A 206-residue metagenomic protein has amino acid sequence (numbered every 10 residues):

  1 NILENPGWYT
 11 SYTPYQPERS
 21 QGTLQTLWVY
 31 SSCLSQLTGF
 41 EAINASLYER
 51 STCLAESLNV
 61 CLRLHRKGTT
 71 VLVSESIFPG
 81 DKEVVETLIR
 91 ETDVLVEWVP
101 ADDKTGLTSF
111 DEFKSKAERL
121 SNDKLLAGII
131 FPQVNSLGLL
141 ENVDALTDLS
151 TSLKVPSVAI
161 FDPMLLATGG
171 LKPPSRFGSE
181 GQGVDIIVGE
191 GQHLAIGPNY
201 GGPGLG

Functional and structural regions predicted by a protein language model:
N1-C53: Conserved N-terminal alpha-helix of the aminotransferase class I/II PLP-enzyme fold
T52-G206: Conserved PLP-enzyme active-site core in the AAT-like
